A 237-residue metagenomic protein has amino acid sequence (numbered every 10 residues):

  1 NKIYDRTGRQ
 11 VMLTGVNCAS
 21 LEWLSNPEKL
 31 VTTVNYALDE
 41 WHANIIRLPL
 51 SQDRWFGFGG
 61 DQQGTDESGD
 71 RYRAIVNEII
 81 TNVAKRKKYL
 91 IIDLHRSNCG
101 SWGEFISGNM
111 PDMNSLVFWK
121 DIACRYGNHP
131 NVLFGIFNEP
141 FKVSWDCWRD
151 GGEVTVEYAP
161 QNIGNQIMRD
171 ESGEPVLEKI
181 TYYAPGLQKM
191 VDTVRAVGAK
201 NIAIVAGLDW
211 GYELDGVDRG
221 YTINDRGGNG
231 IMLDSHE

Functional and structural regions predicted by a protein language model:
N1-R47, Q63-D66: N-terminal carbohydrate-binding accessory modules
S20, D112-L133, F137-E237: Extracellular glycoside hydrolase catalytic/binding regions
L21-W23, S51-W55, W210-G211: Short active-site-proximal "capping" loops at secondary-structure junctions
E22-N26, F56-F58, S144: A generic structural signal for short coil/turn motifs at secondary-structure boundaries
L24-E28, D70, M113, T181: Conserved phosphate-coordination/catalytic loops
E28-K29, A74, V117, P185: Residue-level recognition of alpha-helix initiation/capping sites
V34-Y126, P130-K142: Substrate-binding cleft and catalytic face of glycoside hydrolase catalytic domains, especially the flexible beta-alpha
